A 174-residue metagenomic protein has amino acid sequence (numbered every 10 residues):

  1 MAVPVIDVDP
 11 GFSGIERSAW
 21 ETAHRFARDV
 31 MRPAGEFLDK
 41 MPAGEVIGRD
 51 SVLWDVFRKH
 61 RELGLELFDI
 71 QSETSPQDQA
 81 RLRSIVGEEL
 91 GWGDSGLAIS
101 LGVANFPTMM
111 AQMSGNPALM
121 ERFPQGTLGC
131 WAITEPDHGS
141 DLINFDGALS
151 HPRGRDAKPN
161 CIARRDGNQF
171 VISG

Functional and structural regions predicted by a protein language model:
M1-L101, R122: Amphipathic, small/basic residue-rich leader segments at the start of a protein or domain
G87-G91, P107-Q112, L128, A132: Short, well-ordered alpha-helical packing segments
A98-A118, D137-L142: N-terminal glycine-rich flavin-associated loop
P117-G174: Glycine-rich, Trp-frequent "lid" loop and neighboring beta-strands that shape and gate the flavin cofactor pocket
